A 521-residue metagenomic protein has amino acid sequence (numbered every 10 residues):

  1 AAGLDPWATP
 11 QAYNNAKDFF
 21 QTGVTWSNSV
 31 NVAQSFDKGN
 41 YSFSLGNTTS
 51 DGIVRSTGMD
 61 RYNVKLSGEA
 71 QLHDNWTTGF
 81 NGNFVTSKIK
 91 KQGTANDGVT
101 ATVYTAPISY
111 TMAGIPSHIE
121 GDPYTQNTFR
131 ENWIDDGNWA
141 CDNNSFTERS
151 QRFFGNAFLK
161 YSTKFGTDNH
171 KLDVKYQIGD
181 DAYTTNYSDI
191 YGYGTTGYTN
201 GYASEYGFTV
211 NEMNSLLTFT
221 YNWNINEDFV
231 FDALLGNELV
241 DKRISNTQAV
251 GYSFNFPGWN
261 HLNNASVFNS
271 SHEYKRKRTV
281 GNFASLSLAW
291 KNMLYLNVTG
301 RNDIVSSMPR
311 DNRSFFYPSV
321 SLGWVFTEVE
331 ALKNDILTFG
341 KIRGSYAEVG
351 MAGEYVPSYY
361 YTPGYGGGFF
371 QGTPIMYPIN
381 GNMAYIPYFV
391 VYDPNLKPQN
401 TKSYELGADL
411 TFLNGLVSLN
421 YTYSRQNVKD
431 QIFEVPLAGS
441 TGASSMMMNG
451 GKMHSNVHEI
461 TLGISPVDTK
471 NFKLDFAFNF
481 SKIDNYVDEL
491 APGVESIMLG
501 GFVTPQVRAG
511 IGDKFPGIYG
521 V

Functional and structural regions predicted by a protein language model:
A1-R55, Q92-N96, A140-T147, G155-S162 (+1 more regions): Residues embedded in well-ordered regular secondary structure
A8-P10, T195-N200: Flexible, solvent-exposed loop segments that connect beta-strands
W26, R61, S67-W76, N81-T86 (+3 more regions): Extracellular/periplasmic, surface-exposed regions of secreted and cell-surface proteins
S35, G46, G192-T196, S345 (+1 more regions): Generic beta-structure capping elements
